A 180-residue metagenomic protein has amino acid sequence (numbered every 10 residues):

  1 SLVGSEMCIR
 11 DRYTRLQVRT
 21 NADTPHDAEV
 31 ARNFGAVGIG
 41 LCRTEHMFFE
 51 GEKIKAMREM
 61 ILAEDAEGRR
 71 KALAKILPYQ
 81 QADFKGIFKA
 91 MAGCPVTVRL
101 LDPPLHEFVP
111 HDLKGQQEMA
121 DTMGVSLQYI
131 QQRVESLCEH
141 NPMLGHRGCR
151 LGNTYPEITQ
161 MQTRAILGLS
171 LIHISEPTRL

Functional and structural regions predicted by a protein language model:
L2-I9, E176-L180: Short, small-residue-biased leader/transition segments that mark boundaries at the very start of proteins
R10-L171, S175: Conserved alpha/beta-domain cores
